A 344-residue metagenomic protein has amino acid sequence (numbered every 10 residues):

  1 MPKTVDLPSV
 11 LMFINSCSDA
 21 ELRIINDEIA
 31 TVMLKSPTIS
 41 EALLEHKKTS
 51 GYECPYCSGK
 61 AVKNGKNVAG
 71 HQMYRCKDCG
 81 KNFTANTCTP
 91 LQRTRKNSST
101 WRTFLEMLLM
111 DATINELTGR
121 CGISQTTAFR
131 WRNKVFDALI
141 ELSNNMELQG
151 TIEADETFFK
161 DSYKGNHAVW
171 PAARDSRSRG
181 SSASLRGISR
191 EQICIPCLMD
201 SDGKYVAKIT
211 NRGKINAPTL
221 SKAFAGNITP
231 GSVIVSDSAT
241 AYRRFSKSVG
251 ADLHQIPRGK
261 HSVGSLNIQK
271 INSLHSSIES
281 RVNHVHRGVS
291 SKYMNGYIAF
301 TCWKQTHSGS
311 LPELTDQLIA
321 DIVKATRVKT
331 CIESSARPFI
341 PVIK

Functional and structural regions predicted by a protein language model:
M1-K344: Residue-level recognition of single "structural anchor" positions that define or cap local secondary structure
